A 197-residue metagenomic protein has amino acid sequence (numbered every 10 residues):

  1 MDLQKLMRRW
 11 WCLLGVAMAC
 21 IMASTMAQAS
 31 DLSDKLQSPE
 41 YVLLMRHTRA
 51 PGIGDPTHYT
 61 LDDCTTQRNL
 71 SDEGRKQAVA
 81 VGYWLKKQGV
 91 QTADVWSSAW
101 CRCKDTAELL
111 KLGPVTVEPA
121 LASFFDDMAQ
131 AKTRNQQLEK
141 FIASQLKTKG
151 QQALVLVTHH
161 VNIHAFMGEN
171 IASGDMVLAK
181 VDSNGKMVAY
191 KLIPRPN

Functional and structural regions predicted by a protein language model:
D2-L14: Bacterial N-terminal signal peptides that target proteins for export
C12-A23: Bacterial N-terminal signal peptides
T25-A29: Sec/Tat signal peptide C-region and signal peptidase I cleavage site
S30-P119, F124-M128, T133, E169-P196: Active-site-proximal alpha-helix that buttresses catalytic centers in soluble enzyme cores
E40-V42, Q152-T158: Generic beta-sheet signal
S97-W100, V157-V161: Short, well-ordered beta-to-alpha junction loops that form the rim of enzyme active sites and present histidine/acidic
